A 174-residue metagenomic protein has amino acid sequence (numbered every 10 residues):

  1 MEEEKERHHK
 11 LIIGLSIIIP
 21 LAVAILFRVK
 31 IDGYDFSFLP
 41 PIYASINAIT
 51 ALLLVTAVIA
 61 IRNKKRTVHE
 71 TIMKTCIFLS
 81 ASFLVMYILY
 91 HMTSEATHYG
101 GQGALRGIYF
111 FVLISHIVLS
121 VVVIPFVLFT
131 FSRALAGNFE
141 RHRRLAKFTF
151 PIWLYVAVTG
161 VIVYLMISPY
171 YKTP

Functional and structural regions predicted by a protein language model:
M1-P174: Alpha-helical membrane insertion/targeting regions
